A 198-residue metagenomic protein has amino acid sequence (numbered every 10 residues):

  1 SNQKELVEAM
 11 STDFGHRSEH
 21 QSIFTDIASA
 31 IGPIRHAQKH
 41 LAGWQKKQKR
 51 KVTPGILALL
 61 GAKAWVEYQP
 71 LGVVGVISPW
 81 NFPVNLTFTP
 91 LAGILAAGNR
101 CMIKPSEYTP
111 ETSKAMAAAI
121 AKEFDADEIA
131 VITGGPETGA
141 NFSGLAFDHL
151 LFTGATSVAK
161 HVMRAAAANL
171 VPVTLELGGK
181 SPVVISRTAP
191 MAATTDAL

Functional and structural regions predicted by a protein language model:
S1-K63: N-terminal Rossmann-like NAD(P)+-binding subdomain of aldehyde/semialdehyde dehydrogenases
I34, G98, I129, L150 (+1 more regions): Residue-level signal for inorganic ion chemistry
T53-F124, L170, A192: Conserved small-residue-rich beta-alpha loop and adjacent elements that most often cradle the phosphate/pyrophosphate
K63-A64, V131-D148: A structured beta-alpha segment of the ubiquitous adenosine-cofactor-binding alpha/beta core
I77, A130, T153, E176-G178: Short beta-strand segments
A92, H149-T153: Periplasmic-binding protein-like
N99, K104-S106, T133, T153-G154 (+1 more regions): Short beta->alpha connector loops at strand-helix junctions that form conserved, small/polar/Pro-enriched
F124, S157-L198: ALDH superfamily catalytic-core signature
